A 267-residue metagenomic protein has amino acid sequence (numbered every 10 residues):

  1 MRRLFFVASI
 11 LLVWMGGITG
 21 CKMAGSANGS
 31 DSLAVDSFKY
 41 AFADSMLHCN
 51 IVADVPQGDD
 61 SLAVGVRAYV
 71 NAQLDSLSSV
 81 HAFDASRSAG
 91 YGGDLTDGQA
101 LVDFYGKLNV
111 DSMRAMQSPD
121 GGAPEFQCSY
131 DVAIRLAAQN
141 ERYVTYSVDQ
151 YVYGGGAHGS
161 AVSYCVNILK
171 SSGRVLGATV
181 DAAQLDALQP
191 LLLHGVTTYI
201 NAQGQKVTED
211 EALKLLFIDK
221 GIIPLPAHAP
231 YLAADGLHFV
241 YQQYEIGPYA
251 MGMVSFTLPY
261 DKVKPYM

Functional and structural regions predicted by a protein language model:
M1-A8: Bacterial N-terminal signal peptides that target proteins for export
S9-V13: Sec-dependent N-terminal signal peptides
G16-G20: C-terminal motif of bacterial Sec signal peptides marking the signal peptidase cleavage site
C21-M267: Compositionally biased intrinsically disordered regions enriched in Thr/Gly
